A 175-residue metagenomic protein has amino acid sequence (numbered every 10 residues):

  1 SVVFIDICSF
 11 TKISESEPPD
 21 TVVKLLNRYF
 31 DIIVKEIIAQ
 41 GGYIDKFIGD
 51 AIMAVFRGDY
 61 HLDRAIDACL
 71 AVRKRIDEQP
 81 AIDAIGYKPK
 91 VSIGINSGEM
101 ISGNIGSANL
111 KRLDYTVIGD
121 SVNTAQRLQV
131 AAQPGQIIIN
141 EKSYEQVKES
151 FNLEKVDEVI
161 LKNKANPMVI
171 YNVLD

Functional and structural regions predicted by a protein language model:
V2-K12: Catalytic-site or vestigial catalytic-site microsegments of nucleotide-handling domains
V3, D20-Q40, A71: Active-site-proximal alpha-helical element of nucleotidyl cyclase-like catalytic domains and analogous helices
F10, Y29, I33, I52-M53: Hydrophobic framework residues that shape the active-site pocket of cyclic nucleotide turnover catalytic cores
E15-T21, K46-V91, I95, Y115-D120 (+1 more regions): Short helix/loop segment flanking the catalytic signature motif in cyclic-nucleotide metabolism enzymes
V72-R75, Q79, A108, T124-R127 (+2 more regions): Conserved, well-folded catalytic cores of nucleic-acid-processing and energy-transducing macromolecular machines
M100-S102, A131-D175: Cytosolic regulatory/linker segments at or just downstream of nucleotide-handling modules in signal-transduction
I105-G119: Short, surface-exposed loop/helix-turn segments at secondary-structure junctions that function as lids/hinges flanking
